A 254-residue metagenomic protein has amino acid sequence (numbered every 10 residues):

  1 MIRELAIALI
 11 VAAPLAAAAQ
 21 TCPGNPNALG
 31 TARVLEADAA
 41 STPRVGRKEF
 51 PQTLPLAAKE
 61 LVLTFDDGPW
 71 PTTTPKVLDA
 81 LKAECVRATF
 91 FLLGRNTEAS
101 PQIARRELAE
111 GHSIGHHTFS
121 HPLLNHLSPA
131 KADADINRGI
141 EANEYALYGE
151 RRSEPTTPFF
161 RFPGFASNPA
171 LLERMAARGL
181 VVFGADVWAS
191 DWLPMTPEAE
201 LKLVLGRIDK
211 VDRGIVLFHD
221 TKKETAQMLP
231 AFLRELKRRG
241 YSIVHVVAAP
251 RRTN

Functional and structural regions predicted by a protein language model:
I2-A8: Sec-dependent signal peptide recognition, specifically the positively charged N-region followed immediately by
A8-A19: Hydrophobic h-region of N-terminal signal peptides that target proteins for export in Gram-negative bacteria
Q20-A28, A40-K48, F165-F183: Short, compositionally biased "basic patch" segments
G24, A28-L127, K131, D135-Y148 (+5 more regions): Active-site beta->alpha N-cap acidic-glycine motif
T73, P122-R152, A166-D212, T225-M228: Alpha-helical scaffold elements lining the catalytic groove of polysaccharide deacetylases
F160, A170, A248-N254: A short, charged, Gly/Pro-tolerant segment at domain boundaries
